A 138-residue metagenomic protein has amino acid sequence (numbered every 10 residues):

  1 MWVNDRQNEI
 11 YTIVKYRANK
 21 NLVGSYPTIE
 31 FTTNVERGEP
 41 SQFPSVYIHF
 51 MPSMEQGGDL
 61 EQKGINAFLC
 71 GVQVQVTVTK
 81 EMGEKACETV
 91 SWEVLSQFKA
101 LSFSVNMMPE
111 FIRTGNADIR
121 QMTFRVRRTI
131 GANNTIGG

Functional and structural regions predicted by a protein language model:
M1-Q62, E84-K85, T89: Small/polar-rich, solvent-exposed N-terminal microdomains that initiate assembly or binding
M1-Y16, S53-L69, S104-G138: Short, charged interaction patches at domain edges and termini
N8, F31, V74-V76, T89 (+2 more regions): Intrinsic disorder/low-complexity segments enriched in polar/small residues
N21-G24, A100-V105: Structural alpha-beta junctions
Q42-V46, F68-V72, R120: A generic structural signal for short beta-strands and their flanking turns/coil linkers
H49, Q73-T77, R125-T129: Residue-level recognition of well-ordered beta-strand positions that form the cores of beta-sheet-rich folds across
I65-M82: Short glycine-rich, basic-tinged beta-strand/loop micro-motifs
E81-S102: Short, hydrophobic/π-rich interface segment
